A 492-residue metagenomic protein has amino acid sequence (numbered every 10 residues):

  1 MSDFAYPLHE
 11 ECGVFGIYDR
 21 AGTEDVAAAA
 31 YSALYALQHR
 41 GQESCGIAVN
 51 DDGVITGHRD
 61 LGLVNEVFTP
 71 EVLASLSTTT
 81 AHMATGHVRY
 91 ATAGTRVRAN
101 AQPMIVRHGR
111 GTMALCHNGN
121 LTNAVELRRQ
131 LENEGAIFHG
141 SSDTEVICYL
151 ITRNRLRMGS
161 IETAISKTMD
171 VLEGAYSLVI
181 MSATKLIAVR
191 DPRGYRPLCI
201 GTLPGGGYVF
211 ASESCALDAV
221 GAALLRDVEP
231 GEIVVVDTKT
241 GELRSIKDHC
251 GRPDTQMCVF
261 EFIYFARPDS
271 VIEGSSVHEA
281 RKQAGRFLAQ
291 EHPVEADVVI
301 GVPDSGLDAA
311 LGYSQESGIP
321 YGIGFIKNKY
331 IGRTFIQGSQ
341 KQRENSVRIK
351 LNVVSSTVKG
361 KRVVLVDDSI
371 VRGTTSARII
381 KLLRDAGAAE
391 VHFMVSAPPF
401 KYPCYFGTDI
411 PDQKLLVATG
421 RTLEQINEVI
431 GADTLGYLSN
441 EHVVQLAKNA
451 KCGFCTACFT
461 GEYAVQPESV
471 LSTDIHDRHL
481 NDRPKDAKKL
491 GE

Functional and structural regions predicted by a protein language model:
M1-P230, V235-T238, E242-A296, V302 (+2 more regions): Conserved short alpha-helical segments that host acidic/polar catalytic motifs at enzyme active sites
T92-A93, N123, I187, Y195-R196 (+7 more regions): Flexible loop/turn segments at secondary-structure boundaries
C116, M181, V189-R190, G201 (+12 more regions): Generic beta-strand/beta-sheet core signal
A136, R157-M158, P293-D297, Q315-G322 (+2 more regions): Secondary-structure transition/capping motifs at alpha-helix termini and the adjoining loop/turn into the next element
G140, E145-C148, Y321-G332, N427-A447: A conserved beta-strand->alpha-helix junction
K167, C215-A216, A223-L224, G231-E232 (+4 more regions): Phosphate/diphosphate-binding loops
M169, T184, G221-A223, D227 (+1 more regions): PRPP-dependent phosphoribosyltransferase catalytic core
G318-V363, T374, K401-G407: Short, glycine/charge-rich flexible loops or terminal/linker lids adjacent to PRPP-binding catalytic cores
